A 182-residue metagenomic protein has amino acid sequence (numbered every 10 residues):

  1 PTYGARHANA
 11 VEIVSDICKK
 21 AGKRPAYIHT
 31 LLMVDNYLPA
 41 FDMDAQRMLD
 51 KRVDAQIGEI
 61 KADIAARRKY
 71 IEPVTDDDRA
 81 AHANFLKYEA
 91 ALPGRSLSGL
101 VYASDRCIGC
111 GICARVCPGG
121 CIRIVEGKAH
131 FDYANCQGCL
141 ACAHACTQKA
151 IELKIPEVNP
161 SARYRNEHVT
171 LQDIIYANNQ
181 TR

Functional and structural regions predicted by a protein language model:
P1-A90, S161, I175-Q180: FMN-binding flavodoxin-like domain, especially the glycine-rich phosphate-binding loop
L38-F41, K128, R165-E167: Short secondary-structure transition/capping segments
D42-A45, G127-Y133: Short helix/strand-bridging catalytic loops that position acidic/His residues to coordinate divalent metals and engage
A80-P118: A mid-sequence, solvent-exposed acidic-amphipathic segment
A103, I112-H130, A141-V158: Iron-sulfur cluster-binding cysteine motifs and their immediate structural context in ferredoxin-like electron-transfer
D105, Y133-A134: Short, well-ordered coil/turn residues that connect adjacent beta-strands
G138-R182: Flanking helices and flexible, charged tails adjoining ferredoxin-like Fe-S electron-transfer domains in multi-subunit
